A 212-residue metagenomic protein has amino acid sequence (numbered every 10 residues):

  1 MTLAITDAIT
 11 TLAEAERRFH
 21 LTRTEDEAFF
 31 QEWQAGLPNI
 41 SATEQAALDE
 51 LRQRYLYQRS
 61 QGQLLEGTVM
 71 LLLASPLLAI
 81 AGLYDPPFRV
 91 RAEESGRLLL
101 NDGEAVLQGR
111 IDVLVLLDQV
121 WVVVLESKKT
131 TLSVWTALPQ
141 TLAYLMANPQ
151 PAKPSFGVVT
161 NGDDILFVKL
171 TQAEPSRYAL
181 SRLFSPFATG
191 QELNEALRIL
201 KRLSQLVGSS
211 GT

Functional and structural regions predicted by a protein language model:
T2-P154, L166-T212: A short, conserved, highly charged catalytic patch centered on acidic carboxylates
F156-T160: A short beta-strand->alpha-helix segment at the C-terminal rim of the class III nucleotidyl cyclase catalytic domain
